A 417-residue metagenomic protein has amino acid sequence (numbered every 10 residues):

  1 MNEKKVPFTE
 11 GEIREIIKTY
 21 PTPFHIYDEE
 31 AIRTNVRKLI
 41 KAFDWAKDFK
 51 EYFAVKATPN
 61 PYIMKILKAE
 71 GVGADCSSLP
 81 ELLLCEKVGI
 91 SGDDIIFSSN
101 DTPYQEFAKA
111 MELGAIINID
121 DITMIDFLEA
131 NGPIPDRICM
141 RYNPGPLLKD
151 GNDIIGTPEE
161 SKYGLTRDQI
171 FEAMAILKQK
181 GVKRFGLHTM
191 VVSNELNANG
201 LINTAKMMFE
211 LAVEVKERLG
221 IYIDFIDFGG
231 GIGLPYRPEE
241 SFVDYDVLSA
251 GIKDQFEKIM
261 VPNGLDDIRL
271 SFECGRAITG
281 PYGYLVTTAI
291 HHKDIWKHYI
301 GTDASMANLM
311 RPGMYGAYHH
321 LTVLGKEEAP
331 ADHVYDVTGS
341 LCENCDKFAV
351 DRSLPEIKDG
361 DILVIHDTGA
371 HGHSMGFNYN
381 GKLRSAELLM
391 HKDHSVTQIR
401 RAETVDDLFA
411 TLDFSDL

Functional and structural regions predicted by a protein language model:
M1-D136, L177-Q179, K183, E217 (+3 more regions): A charged N-terminal "starter" segment
I32, K56, S78, A110 (+6 more regions): Conserved, mostly hydrophobic/aromatic
A57-P59, P80, D101-P103, D121-T123 (+7 more regions): Active-site-proximal loop/turn and secondary-structure-junction residues that shape catalytic pockets, frequently
M64, K87, F107-K109, L128-N131 (+6 more regions): Short acidic, glycine/serine/threonine-rich loops at helix termini
G73, I96, I116-N118, C139-R141 (+8 more regions): Structured core elements
P133-L147: Glycine-rich, aromatic-flanked loop segments that form ligand/cofactor-binding clefts across common enzyme folds
P144-I290: Active-site loop/helix belt of alpha/beta enzymes
V261, L265-L417: Charged (often Lys/Glu-rich) extended helix/loop segments that serve as interaction or gating elements
